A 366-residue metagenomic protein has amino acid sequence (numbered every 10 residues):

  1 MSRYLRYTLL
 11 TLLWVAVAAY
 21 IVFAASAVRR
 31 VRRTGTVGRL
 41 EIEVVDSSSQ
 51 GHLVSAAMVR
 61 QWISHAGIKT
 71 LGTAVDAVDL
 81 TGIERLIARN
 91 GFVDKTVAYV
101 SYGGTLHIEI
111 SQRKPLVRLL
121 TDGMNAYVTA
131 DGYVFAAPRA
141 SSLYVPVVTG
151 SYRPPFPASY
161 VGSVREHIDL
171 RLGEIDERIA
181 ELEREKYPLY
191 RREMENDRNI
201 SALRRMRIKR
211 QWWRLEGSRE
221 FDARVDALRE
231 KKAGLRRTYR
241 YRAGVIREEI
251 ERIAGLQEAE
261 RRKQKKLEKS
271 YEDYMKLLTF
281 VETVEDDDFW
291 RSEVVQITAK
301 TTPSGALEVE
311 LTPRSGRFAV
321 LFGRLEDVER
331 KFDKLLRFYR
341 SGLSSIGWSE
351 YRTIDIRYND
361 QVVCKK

Functional and structural regions predicted by a protein language model:
M1-D46, H52, S64-K366: Charged, solvent-exposed interaction patches on well-folded alpha/beta domains that mediate macromolecular contacts
V54, M58-W62: Generic alpha-helical secondary structure signal
